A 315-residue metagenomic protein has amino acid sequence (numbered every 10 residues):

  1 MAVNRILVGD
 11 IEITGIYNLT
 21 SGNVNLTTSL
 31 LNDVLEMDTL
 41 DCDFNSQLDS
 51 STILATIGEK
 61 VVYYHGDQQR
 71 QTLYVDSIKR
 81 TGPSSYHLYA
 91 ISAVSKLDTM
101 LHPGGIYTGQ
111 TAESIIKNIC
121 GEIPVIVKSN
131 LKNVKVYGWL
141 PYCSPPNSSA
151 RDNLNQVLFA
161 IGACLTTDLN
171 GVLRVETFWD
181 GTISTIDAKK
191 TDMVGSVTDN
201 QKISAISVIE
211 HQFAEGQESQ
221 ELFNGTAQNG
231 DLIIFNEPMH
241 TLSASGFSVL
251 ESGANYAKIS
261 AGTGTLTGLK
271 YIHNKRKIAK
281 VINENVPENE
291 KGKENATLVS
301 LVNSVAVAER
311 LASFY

Functional and structural regions predicted by a protein language model:
M1-N25: Polar/acidic, low-complexity leader/linker segments enriched in S/T/G and N/D
A2, Y74-L97, N130-E215, G246-N274: Short beta-strand-centered interaction patches in the first periplasmic/extracellular domains of large envelope
A2-L7, N45-N130, D180-S184, A254 (+2 more regions): Surface-exposed cap/loop segments at beta↔alpha junctions
L26, D33-V34, D38, K96-L101 (+1 more regions): N-terminal export/assembly leaders
T27-L54: Acidic, glycine-rich low-complexity segments with interspersed aromatic residues
T111-I115, S149-L154, V307: Stable alpha-helical elements in mature extracytoplasmic
G195-Y315: Charged, gly/pro-rich, cysteine-poor intrinsically disordered low-complexity regions
